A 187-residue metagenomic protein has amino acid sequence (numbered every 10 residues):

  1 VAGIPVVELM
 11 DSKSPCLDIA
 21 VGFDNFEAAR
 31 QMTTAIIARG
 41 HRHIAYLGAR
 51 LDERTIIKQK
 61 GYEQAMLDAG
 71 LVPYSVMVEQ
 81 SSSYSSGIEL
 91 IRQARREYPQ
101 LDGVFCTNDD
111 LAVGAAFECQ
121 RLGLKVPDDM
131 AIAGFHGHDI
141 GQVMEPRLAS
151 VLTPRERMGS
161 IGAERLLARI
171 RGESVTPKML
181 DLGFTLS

Functional and structural regions predicted by a protein language model:
A2-S187: Bacterial carbohydrate/catabolite-sensing allosteric modules
